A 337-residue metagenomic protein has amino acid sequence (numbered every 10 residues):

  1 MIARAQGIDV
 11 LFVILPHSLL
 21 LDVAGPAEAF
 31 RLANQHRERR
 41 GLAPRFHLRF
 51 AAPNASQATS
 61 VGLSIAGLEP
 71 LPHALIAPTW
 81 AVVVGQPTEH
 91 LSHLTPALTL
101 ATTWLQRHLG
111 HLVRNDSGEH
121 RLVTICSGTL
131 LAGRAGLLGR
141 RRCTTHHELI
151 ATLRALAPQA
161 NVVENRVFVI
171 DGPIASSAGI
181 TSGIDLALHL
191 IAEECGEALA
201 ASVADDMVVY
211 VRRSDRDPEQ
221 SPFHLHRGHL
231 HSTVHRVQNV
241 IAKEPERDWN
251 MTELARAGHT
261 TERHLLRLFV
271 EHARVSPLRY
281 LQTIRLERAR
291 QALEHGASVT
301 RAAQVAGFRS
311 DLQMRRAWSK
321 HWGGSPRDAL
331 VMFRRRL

Functional and structural regions predicted by a protein language model:
M1-L122, A132-G133, A192, A201 (+1 more regions): Extended, subdomain-level signal for the structured scaffold at the beginning of enzyme domains
A27, R31, R154, I184-L188: Predominant activation on well-ordered alpha-helical scaffold segments within soluble catalytic domains
S117-L122, L137-R142, P173: Short active-site oxyanion
L130-L137, I184: Acidic/polar active-site rim loop that often engages polyanionic ligands
G139-R166: A conserved active-site-flanking secondary-structure segment within enzyme catalytic domains
V162-S176, V203-V209, R216-F223: Conserved Rossmann-fold dehydrogenase catalytic segment
I170-D206: Conserved anion/nucleotide-ligand pocket segment
